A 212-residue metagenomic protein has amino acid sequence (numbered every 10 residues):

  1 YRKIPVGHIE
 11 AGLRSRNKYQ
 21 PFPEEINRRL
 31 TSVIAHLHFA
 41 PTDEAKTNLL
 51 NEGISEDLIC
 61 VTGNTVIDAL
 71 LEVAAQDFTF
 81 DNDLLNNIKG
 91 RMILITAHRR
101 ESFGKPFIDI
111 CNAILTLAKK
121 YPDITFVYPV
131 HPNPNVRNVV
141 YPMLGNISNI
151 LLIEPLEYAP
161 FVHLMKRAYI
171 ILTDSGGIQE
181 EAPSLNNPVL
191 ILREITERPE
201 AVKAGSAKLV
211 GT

Functional and structural regions predicted by a protein language model:
Y1-S55: Active-site and donor-binding regions of nucleotide-sugar-utilizing enzymes
A11, H38, H163-A201: A donor-sugar binding/catalytic signature common to diverse glycosyltransferases and related nucleotide-sugar
G12-K18, I67-D68, E197-E200: Short gly/pro/ser/thr-enriched loop/turn and capping motifs at secondary-structure boundaries
I34-K105, D109: A nucleotide-sugar donor-handling region in carbohydrate enzymes
A40, C60-T62, L151-E154, K208-T212: Short acidic-hydrophobic, aromatic-tinged amphipathic segments that line or gate anion-handling sites
Q76-R167: Donor-nucleotide binding loops and adjacent catalytic segments primarily of GT-B fold Leloir glycosyltransferases
R198-T212: Change "using UDP/GDP/dTDP sugars" to "using nucleotide sugars
